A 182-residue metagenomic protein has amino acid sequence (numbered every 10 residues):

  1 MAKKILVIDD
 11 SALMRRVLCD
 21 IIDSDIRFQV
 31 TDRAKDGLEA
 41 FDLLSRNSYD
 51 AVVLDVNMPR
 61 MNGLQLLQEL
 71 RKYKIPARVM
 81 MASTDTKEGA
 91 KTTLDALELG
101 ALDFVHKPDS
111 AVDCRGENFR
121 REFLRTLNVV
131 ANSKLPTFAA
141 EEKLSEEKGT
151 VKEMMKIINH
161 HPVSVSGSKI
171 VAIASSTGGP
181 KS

Functional and structural regions predicted by a protein language model:
M1-S182: Strand-loop microenvironment adjacent to phosphate/nucleotide-handling motifs in alpha/beta enzyme folds
